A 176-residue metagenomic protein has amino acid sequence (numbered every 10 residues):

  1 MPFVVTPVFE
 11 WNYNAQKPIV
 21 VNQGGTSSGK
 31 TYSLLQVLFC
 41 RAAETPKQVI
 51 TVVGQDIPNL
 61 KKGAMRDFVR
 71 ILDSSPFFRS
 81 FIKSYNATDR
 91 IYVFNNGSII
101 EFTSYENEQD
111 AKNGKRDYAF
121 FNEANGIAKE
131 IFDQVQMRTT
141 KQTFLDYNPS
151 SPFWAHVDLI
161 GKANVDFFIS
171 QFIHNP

Functional and structural regions predicted by a protein language model:
M1-P176: Phosphate/NTP-binding elements of NTP-utilizing enzymes
